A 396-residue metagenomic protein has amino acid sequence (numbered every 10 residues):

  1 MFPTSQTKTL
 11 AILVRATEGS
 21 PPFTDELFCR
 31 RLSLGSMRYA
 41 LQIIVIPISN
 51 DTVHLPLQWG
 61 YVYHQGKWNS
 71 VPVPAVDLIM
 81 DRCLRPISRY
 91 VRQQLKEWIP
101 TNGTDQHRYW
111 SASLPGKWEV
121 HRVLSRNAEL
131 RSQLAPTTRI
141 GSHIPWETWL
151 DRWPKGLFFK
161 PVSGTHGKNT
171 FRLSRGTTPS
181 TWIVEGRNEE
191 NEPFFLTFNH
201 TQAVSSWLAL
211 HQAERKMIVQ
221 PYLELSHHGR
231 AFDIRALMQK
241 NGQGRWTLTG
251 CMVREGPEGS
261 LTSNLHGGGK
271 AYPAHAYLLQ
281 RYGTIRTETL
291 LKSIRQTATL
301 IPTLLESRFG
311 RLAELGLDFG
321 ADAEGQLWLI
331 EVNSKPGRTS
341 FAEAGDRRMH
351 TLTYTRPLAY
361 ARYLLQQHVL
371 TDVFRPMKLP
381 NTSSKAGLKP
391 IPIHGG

Functional and structural regions predicted by a protein language model:
P3-L10, V73-D77: A short, charged/proline- and glycine-enriched loop that marks the coil->beta-strand transition at the N-terminal
Q6-S20: Nucleotide-activated donor-dependent transferases that construct or modify glycoconjugates
I12, M80-D81, Q220: Redox-cofactor binding/interface segments in oxidoreductases and associated redox assembly factors
F23-L34, R38-I144: Conserved N-proximal alpha/beta basic substrate-recognition cap immediately N-terminal to, or forming the N-lobe
I44-V45, I218-Y222, D233-I234, R308-E324: A short glycine-rich, hydrophobically flanked beta-strand micro-motif that places a catalytic Asp/Glu for divalent metal
C83-L84, S113-L114, S163, P221-L223 (+4 more regions): Short, flexible loop/turn elements at secondary-structure junctions
L150-F158, V162-G269: Phosphate-binding site of ATP-dependent enzymes
A271-L312, A321-G396: C-terminal active-site "lid" helix and adjoining low-complexity regulatory extension at the edge of ATP-using catalytic
